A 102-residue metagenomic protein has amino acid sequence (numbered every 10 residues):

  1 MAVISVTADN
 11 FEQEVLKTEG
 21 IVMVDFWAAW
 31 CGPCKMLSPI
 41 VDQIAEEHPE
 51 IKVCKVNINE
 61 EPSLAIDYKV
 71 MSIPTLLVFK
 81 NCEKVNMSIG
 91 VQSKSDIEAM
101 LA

Functional and structural regions predicted by a protein language model:
A2, T7, W27, K52-C54: Conserved Rossmann-like nucleotide-binding pocket used by diverse enzymes that bind dinucleotide cofactors
V3-V22, P62: A short beta-strand-turn-helix
E19-I21, S38-V56, P62: Conserved helix-turn-beta segment immediately C-terminal to the redox Cys motif in thioredoxin-like folds
G20, F26-W30, S72: Short pre-active-site segment immediately N-terminal to redox-active cysteine/selenocysteine motifs in thiol-based
V22, P62, Y68-L77: Structural micro-motif
F26-I40: Conserved redox-active cysteine motifs that mediate thiol-disulfide chemistry, especially di-cysteine Cys-X(1-2)-Cys
K80-A102: Non-catalytic, surface beta->alpha helical segment in thiol-disulfide oxidoreductase systems
